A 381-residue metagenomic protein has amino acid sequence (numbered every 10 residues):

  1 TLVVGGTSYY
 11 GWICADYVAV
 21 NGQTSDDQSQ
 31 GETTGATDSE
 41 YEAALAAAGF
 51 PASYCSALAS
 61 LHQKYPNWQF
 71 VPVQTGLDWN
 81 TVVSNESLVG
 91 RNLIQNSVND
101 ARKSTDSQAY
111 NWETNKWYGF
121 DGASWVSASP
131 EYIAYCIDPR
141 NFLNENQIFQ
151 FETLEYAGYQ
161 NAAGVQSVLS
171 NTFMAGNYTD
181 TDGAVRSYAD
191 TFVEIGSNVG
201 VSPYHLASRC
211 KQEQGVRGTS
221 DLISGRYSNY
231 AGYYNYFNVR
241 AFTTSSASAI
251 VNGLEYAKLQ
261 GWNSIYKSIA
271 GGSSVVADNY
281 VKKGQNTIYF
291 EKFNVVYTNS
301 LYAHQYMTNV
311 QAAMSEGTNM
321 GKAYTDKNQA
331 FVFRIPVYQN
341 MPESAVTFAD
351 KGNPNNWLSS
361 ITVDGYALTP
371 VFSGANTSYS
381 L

Functional and structural regions predicted by a protein language model:
T1-V199, V281-G365: Cell-wall glycan-active module
G11, G272, G374-A375: Glycine-centered flexibility motif
A184, V201-S202, G261-S264: Secondary-structure capping and boundary motifs in well-ordered enzyme cores
D190-R217: Short, functionally critical alpha-helical segments immediately adjacent to catalytic or ligand/cofactor-binding
S208-Q212, T219-N340: Catalytic and binding regions of secreted/periplasmic enzymes and modules that target cell-wall glycans
N356-S380: Short, compositionally biased P/S/T/A/G/V-rich stretches that sit at domain boundaries
